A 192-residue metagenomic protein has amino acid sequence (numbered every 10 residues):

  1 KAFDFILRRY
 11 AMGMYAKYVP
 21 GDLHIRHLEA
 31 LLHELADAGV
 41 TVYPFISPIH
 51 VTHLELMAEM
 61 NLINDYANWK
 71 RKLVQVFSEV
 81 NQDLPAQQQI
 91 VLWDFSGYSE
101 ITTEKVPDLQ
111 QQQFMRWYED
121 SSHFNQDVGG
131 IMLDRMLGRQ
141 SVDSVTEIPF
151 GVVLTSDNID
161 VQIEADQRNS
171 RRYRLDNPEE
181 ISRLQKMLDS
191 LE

Functional and structural regions predicted by a protein language model:
K1-D37, T41, S141, E147-E192: Secreted/periplasmic serine-hydrolase-like ester/acetyl group-modifying domain
K1-D83, Q88: Conserved, well-ordered alpha-helix/loop/beta-strand core segments that scaffold catalytic motifs
A2, V42-F45, H53-L54, N81 (+3 more regions): Generic detector of bulky aromatic hydrophobic side chains
S47, F95-Y98, D127, R135: Short, loop-centered acidic/histidine patches that primarily coordinate divalent metals
K72-N81, E119-I131, I181-K186: Short, surface-exposed, charge-dense and proline/glycine-enriched linear segments
L84-W117: Flexible internal linker/loop segments at domain or repeat junctions
Q112-I163: Histidine-centered active-site loop/cap adjacent to the catalytic His in serine esterases/O-acetyl transfer systems
